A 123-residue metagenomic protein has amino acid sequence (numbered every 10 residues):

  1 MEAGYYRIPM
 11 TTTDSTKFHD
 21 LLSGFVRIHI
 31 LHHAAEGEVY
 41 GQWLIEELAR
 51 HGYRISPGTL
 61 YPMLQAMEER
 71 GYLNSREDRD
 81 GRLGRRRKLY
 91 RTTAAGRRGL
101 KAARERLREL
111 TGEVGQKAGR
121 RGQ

Functional and structural regions predicted by a protein language model:
M1-K17: Short, intrinsically disordered or compositionally biased N-terminal tails of bacterial proteins
R7-I8, R97-Q123: Amphipathic alpha-helical dimerization/coiled-coil segments that flank or bridge DNA-binding/regulatory modules
T16-D20, E77-R79: Short beta-strand/turn micro-motifs at beta-sheet edges
F18-Y61: N-terminal helix-turn-helix DNA-binding core of bacterial DNA-binding proteins
H29-H32, Q65, K101, R108: A cross-family signal for key residues in well-ordered alpha-helices that form functional helical elements
L60-P62, A66-R70: Basic amphipathic alpha-helical segments that dock to polyanions
R70-R86, R91: Beta-hairpin "wing" of winged helix-turn-helix
T92-G96: Accessory beta->alpha helical hairpin/"wing" motif in late/C-terminal subdomains of nucleic-acid enzymes
